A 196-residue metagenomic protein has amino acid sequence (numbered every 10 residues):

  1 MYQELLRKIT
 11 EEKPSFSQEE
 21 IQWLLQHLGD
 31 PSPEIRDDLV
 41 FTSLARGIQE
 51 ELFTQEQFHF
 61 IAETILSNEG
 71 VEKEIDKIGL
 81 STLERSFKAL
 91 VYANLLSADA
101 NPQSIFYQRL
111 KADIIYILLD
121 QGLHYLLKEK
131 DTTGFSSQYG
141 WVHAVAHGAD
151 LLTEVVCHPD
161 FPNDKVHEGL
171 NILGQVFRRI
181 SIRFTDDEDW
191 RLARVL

Functional and structural regions predicted by a protein language model:
M1-F58: N-terminal alpha-helical scaffold/docking segments in eukaryotic complex subunits
I61-L196: Eukaryote-skewed repeat-based solenoidal scaffolds used as protein-protein interaction platforms, primarily
